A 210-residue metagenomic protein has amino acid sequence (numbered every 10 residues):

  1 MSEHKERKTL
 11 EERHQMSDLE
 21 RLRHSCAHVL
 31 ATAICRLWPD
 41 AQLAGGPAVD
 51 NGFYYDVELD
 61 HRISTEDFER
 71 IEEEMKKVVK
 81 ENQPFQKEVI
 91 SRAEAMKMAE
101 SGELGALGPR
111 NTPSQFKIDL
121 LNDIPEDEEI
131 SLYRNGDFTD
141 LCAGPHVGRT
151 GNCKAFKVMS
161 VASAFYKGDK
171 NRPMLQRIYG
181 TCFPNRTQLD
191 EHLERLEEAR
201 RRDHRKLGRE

Functional and structural regions predicted by a protein language model:
S2-R21, Q42-A44, Y54-E210: Auxiliary tRNA-acceptor-end handling modules of aminoacyl-tRNA synthetases
E20-W38, V49: Active/ligand-binding-proximal structured segments within catalytic/core domains that scaffold catalytic residues
